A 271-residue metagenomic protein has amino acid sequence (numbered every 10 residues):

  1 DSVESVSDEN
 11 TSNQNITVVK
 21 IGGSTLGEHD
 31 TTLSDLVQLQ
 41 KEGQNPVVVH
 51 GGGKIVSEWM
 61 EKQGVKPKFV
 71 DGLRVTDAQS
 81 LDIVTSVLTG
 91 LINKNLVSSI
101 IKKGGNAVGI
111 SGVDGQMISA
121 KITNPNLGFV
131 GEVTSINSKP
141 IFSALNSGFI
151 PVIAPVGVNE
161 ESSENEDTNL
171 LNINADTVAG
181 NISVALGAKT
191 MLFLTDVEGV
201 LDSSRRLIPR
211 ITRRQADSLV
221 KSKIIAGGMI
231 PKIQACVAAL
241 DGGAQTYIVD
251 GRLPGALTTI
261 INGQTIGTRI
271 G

Functional and structural regions predicted by a protein language model:
D1-G271: C-terminal catalytic "cap/lid" subdomain
